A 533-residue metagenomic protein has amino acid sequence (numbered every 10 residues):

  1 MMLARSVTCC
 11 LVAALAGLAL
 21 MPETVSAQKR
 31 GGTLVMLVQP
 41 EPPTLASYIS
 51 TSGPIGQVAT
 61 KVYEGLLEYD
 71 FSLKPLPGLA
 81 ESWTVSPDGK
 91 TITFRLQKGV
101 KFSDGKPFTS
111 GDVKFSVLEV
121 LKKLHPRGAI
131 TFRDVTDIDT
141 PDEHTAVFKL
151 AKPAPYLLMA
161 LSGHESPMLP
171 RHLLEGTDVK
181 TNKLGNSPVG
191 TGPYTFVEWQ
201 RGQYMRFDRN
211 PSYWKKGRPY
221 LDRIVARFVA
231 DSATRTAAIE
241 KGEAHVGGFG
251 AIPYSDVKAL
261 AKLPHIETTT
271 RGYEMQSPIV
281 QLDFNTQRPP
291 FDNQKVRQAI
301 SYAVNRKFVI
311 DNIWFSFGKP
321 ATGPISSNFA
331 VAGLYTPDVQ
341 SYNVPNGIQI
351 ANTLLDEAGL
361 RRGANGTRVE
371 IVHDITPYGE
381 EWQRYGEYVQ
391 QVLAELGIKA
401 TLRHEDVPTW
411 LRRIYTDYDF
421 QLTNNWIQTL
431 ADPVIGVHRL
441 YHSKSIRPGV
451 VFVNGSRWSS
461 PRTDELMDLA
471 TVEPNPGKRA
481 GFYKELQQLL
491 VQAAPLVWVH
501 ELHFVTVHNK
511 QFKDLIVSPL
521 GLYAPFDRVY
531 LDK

Functional and structural regions predicted by a protein language model:
K29, T84, R95, A129-L174 (+1 more regions): Surface-exposed binding/hinge segments that line and control ligand-binding clefts or catalytic entry sites
L37-P87, L118, S187-T191: N-terminal lobe/hinge region of extracytoplasmic solute-binding protein
E81-P126, P141, V147-A151, A238 (+1 more regions): Aromatic- and charge-enriched surface segment that lines or borders ligand/interaction sites
D137-I138, V197-D208, R227-R288, K307 (+1 more regions): Extracellular/periplasmic solute-recognition and catalytic clefts
S162-P219, R223, Q349, T353: Gly/Pro-rich hinge or "lid" segments in bacterial periplasmic/extracellular proteins
K295, I310, V344, K399-L411 (+3 more regions): Extracytoplasmic/peripheral linker and loop segments enriched in polar/acidic and small residues with frequent Thr/Pro
P320-A358, P377-Y385: Structural transition elements
T506-K533: Long beta-strand-rich cores associated with HINT superfamily self-processing modules
